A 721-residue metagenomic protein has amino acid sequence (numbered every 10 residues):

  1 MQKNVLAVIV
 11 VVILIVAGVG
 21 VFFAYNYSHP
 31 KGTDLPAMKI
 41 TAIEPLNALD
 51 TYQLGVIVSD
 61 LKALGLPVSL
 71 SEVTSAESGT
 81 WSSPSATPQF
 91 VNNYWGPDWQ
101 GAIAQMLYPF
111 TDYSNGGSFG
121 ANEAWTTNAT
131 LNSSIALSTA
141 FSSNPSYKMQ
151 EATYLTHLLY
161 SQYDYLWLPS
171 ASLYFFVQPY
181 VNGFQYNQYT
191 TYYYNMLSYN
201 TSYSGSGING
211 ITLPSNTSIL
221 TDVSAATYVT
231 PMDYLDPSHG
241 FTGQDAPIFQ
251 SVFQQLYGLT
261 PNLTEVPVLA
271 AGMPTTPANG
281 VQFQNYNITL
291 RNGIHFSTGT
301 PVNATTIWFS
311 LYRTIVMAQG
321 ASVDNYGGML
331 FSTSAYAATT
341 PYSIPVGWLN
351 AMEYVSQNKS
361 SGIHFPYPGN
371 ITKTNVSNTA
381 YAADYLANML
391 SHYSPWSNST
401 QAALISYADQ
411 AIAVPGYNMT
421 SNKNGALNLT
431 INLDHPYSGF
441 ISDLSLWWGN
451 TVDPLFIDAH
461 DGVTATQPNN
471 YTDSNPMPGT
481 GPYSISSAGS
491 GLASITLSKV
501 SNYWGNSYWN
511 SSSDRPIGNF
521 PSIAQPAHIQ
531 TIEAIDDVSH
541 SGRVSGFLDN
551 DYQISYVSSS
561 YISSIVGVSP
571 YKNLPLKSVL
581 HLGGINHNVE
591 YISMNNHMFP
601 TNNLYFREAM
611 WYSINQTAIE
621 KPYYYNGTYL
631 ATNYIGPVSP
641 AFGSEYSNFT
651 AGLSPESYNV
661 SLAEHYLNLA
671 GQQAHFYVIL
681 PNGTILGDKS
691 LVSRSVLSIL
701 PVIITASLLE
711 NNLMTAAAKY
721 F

Functional and structural regions predicted by a protein language model:
F22-P67, S71, T130, Q150-Y154 (+7 more regions): Append "and occasionally in soluble cytosolic enzymes with long acidic Gly/Pro-rich linkers
P36, A42, L46, S69-G79 (+15 more regions): Extracytoplasmic/peripheral linker and loop segments enriched in polar/acidic and small residues with frequent Thr/Pro
G55, N93-P97, S486-S498, F520 (+3 more regions): Extracellular/periplasmic solute-recognition and catalytic clefts
L64-S114, G299, F547, Y552-I554 (+1 more regions): Periplasmic binding protein-like
F176-Y193, T227-Q250, L269, S438-D453 (+3 more regions): A structural "hinge/loop" feature
D222-V281, P478, Y624: N-terminal lobe/hinge region of extracytoplasmic solute-binding protein
G240-G243, P247-Q254, G258-T264, D384 (+6 more regions): Gly/Pro-rich hinge or "lid" segments in bacterial periplasmic/extracellular proteins
G272-W396, Q401, Y407, G425-T430 (+3 more regions): Aromatic- and charge-enriched surface segment that lines or borders ligand/interaction sites
